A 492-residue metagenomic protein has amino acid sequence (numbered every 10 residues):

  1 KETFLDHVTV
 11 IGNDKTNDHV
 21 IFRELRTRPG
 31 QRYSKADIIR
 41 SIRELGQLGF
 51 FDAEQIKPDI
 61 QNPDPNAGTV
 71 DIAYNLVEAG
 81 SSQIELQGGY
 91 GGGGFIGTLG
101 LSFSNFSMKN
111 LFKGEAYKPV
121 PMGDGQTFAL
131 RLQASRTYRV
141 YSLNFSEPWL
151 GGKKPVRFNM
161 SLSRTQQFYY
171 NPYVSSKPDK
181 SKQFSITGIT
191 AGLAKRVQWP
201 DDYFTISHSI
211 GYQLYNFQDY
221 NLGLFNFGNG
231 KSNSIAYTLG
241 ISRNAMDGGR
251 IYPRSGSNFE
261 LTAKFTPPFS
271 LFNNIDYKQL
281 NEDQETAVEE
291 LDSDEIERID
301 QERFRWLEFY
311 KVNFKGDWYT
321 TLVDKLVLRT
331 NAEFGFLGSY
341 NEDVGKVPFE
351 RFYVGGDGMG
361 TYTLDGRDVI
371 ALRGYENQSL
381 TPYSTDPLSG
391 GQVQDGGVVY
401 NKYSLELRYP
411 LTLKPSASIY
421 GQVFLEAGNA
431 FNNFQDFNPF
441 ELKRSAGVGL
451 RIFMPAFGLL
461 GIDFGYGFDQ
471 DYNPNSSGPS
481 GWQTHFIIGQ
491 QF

Functional and structural regions predicted by a protein language model:
K1, V8-V10, I21, L25 (+13 more regions): Buried hydrophobic packing residues in well-ordered domains
D6-I11, R23-R32, A129-R131, S176-K180 (+1 more regions): Second-shell loop/turn segments in exported
K15, Q31-N258, D292, L364 (+4 more regions): Gram-negative/organellar outer-membrane beta-barrel architecture
T27-S34, N438-K443: C-terminal soluble interaction/assembly domains
L45, G49-Q55, K264-T266, L411-P415: Long hydrophobic segments that form regular secondary structure
P65-N66, S82-G91, G223-L411, V423-F424 (+3 more regions): C-terminal outer-membrane beta-barrel translocator/porin domains of Gram-negative envelope proteins and their
V197-F204, T320-L328, K414-S416, G458: Secondary-structure transition into beta-strands, especially the periplasmic turns and strand N-termini that construct
N433-L460: Strand-loop-strand
